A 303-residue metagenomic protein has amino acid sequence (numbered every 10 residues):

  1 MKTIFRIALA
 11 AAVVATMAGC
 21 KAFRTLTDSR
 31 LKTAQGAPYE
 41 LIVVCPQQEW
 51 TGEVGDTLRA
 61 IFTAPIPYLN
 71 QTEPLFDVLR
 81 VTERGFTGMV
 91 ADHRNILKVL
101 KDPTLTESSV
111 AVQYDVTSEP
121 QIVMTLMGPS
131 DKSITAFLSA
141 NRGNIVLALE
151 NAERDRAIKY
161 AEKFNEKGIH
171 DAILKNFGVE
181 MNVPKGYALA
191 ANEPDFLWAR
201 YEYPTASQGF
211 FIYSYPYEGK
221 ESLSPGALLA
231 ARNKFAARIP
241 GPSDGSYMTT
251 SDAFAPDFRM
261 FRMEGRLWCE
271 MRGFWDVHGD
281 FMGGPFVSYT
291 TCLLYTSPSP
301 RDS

Functional and structural regions predicted by a protein language model:
M1-A8: Bacterial N-terminal signal peptides that target proteins for export
A18-G19: C-terminal motif of bacterial Sec signal peptides marking the signal peptidase cleavage site
F23-C45, E49, L100-K167: Solvent-exposed alpha-helical segments and adjacent loops that form catalytic or protein-interaction surfaces
T25-D28, Q35, I42-Q48, P184-G241 (+1 more regions): Secretory pathway targeting signatures of secreted, lumenal, and periplasmic proteins
T27-P103, Y114: Start-of-domain marker
V81-G128, K132, R238-L294: Signature of long, low-cysteine stretches enriched in small and polar/charged residues
A136-F137, A148-L149, E153-A206: Acidic/His-rich structured neighborhood in mature extracellular/periplasmic domains
Y295-D302: Conserved small/polar residues in nucleotide/adenosyl-binding loops
